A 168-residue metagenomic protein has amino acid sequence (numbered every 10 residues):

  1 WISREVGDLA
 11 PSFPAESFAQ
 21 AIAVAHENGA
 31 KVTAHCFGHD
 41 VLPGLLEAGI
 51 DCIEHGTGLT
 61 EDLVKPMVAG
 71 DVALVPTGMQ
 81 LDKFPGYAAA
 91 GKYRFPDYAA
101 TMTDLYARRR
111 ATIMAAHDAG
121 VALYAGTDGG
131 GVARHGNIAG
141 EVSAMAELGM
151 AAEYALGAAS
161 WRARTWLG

Functional and structural regions predicted by a protein language model:
W1-L74, A90-K92, T103-L123: Histidine/acidic residue-rich metal-binding segments in metalloenzymes
E27, K92-Y93, L105-G168: His/Asp/Glu-enriched, well-ordered alpha-helical/loop segment that forms or immediately abuts the divalent-metal
F37, M79, G130: Catalytic metal-binding/acid-base residues of hydrolase active sites
D40-L42, E61-D62, K83-F84, V132-A133 (+1 more regions): Short secondary-structure capping/turn micro-motifs that flank functional sites
V72-F84: Non-cysteine beta-strand/loop elements that form the S-adenosyl-L-methionine
L81, Y87-A90, S143: Hydrolase active-site cap/lid region
P96, A100: The substrate-binding groove and active-site-proximal loops of carbohydrate-active enzymes, especially glycoside
